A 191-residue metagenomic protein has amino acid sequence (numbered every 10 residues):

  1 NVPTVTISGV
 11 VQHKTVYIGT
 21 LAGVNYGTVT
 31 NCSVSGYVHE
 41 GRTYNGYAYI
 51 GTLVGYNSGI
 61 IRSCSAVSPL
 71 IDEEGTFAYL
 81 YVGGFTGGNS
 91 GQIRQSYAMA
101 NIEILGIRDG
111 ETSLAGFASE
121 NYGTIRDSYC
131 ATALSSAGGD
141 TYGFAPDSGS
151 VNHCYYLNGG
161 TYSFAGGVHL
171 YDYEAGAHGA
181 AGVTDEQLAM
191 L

Functional and structural regions predicted by a protein language model:
N1-L191: Predominantly extracellular beta-rich ligand-binding scaffolds that present long acidic/polar faces for carbohydrate
